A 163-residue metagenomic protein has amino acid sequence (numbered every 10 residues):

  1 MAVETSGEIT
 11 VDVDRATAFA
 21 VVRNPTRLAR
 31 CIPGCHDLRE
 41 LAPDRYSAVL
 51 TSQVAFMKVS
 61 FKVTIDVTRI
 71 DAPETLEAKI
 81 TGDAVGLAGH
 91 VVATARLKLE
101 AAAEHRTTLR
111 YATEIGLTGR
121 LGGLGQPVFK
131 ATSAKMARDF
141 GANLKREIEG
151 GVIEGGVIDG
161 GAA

Functional and structural regions predicted by a protein language model:
M1-Q53, N143, G160-A163: Hydrophobic ligand-binding cavity/cleft-lining segments
M1-V3, A42, V59, V91 (+2 more regions): Residue-level preference for beta-strand/loop junctions
G7-I9, C35-H36, K62-R69, A93-A101: Hydrophobic/aromatic beta-strand elements that line small-molecule binding cavities or substrate pockets in beta-rich
D14, P43, A72-P73, A102-H105: Short strand-connecting beta-turns/loops that link adjacent beta-strands
L28, G34, M57, L117-R120 (+1 more regions): Glycine-rich, flexible loop/turn motifs
E40-D83, D139: Glycine-rich portal/gate segments that line the openings of hydrophobic small-molecule binding cavities
T64, E77-A131: Beta-strand/loop substructures that line and gate deep hydrophobic ligand-binding cavities in soluble
T118-A163: A conserved amphipathic terminal alpha-helix motif
